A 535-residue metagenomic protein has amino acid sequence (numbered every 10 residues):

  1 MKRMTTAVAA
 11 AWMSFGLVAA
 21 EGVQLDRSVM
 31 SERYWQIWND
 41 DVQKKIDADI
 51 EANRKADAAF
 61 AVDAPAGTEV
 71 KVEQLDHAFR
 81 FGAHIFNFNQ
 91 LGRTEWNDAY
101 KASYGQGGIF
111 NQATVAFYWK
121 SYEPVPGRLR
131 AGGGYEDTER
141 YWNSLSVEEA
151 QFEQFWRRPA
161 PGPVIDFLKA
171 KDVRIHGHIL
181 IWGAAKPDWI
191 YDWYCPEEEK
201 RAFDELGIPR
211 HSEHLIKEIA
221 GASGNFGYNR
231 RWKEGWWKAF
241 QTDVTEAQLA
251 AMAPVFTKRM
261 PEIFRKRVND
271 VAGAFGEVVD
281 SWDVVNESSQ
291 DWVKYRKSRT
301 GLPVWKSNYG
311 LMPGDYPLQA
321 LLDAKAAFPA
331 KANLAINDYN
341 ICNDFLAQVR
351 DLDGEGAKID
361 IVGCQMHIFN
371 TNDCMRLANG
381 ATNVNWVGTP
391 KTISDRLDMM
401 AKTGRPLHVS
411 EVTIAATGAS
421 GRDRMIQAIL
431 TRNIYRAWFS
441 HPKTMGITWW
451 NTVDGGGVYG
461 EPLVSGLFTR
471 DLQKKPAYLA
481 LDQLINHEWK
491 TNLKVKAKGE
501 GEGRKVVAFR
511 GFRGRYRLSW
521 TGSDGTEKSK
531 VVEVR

Functional and structural regions predicted by a protein language model:
K2-A10: Sec-dependent signal peptide recognition, specifically the positively charged N-region followed immediately by
A20-L91, Q112, V125-G132, F155 (+4 more regions): Beta-strand-rich domain onsets/edges
R27-V29, Y34-Q36, E199-K200, E205-N229 (+9 more regions): Aromatic-rich peripheral "rim/lid" segments of glycoside hydrolase catalytic domains that contact and position glycan
F60, A113, V271, W282 (+4 more regions): Conserved, mostly hydrophobic/aromatic
H84-F88, A116-Y118, L180-W182, V284-E287 (+4 more regions): Active-site beta-loop-alpha junctions enriched in small/polar residues
R93-G108, V506-R515: Short Pro-Gly-centered beta-turn/loop motif in secreted/extracellular proteins
F110, V115-L249, I263, V268 (+3 more regions): Aromatic-lined substrate-binding rim segments of carbohydrate-active enzymes
V125, Q151-R174, K297-A419, Y435-T444 (+3 more regions): Glycoside hydrolase catalytic-domain groove-lining segments
